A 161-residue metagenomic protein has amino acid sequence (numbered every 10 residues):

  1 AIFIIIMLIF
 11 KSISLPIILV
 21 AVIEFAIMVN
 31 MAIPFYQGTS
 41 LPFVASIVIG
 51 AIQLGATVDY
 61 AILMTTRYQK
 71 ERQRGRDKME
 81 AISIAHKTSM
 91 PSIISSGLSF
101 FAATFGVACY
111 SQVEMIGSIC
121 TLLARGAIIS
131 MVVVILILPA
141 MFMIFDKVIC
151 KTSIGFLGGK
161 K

Functional and structural regions predicted by a protein language model:
F3-M7, M28-S40, M90-L157: Hydrophobic, glycine/alanine-rich multi-pass transmembrane helices and their short helix-loop junctions in large
I6, R67-R74, A108-C109: Short alpha-helical segment immediately N-terminal to, or the first helix within, an HTH/HTH-like DNA-binding domain
I13-T65, T152: Hydrophobic transmembrane alpha-helices and their membrane-interface caps in long multi-pass transport proteins
L15, L19, I47, E80 (+3 more regions): Residue-level signature of transmembrane alpha-helical entry/exit and packing/kink sites in multi-pass membrane
P42-Q53, Y68-R76, M141-F156: Juxtamembrane/interfacial segments around transmembrane helices
I49-A56, A85-S89, L123-A127: Transmembrane helix-bundle signature of multi-pass membrane transporters/permeases
R72-S95: Helix-loop junctions and hydrophobic alpha-helical segments within the transmembrane domains of large membrane
